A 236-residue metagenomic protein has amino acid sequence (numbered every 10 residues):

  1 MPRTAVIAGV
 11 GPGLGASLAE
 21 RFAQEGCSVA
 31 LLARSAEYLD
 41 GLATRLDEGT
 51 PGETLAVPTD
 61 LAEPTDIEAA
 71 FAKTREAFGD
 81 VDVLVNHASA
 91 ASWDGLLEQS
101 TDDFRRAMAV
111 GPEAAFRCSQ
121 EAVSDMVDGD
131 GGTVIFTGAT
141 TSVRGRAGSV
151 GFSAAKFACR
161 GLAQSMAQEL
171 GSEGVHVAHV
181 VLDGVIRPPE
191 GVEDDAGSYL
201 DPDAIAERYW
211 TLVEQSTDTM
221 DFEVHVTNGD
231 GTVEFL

Functional and structural regions predicted by a protein language model:
R3, D80-V81, M126-A139, S172-V175: Active-site loop of short-chain dehydrogenase/reductase
G11-G13: Conserved glycine-rich cofactor-binding loop
G26-G41: Conserved glycine-rich Rossmann-like NAD(P)H-binding loop of the short-chain dehydrogenase/reductase
D47, L55-P58, P64-G79: Conserved amphipathic alpha-helix within the SDR
G95-L96, D103-R105: Substrate-binding pocket helix/loop in short-chain dehydrogenase/reductase
R144, G161, S165-V175: Active-site-adjacent segment of SDR/Rossmann-fold oxidoreductases
S172-V175, H179-P188, V192-E234: C-terminal helical subdomain
